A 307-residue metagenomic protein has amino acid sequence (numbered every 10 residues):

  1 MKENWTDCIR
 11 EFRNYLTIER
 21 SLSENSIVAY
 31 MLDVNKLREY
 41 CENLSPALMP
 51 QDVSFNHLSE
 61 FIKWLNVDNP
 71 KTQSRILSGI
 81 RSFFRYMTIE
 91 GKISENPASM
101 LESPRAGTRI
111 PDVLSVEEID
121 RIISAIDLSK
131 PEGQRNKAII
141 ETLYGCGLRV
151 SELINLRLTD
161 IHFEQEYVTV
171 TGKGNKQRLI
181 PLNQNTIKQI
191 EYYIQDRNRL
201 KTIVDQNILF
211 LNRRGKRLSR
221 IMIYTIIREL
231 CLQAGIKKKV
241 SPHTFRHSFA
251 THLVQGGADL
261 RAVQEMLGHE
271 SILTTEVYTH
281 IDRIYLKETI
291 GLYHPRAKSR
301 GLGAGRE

Functional and structural regions predicted by a protein language model:
M1-E307: Conserved catalytic core of the tyrosine transesterase superfamily
